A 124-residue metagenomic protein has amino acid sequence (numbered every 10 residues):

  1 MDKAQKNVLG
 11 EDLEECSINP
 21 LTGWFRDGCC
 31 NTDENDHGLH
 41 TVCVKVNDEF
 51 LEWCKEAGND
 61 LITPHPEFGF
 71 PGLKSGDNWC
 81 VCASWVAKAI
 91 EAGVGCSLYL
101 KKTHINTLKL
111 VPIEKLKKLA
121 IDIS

Functional and structural regions predicted by a protein language model:
M1-F50, I113, A120-D122: Extended boundary segments
D48-E52, W85-V86: Short, charged/polar surface micro-motifs in flexible loops or helix N-caps
I62-G69: Short alpha-helix capping/helix-loop boundary micro-motifs
V86-K109: Short, compositionally biased
H104-S124: Glycine- and charge-enriched low-complexity intrinsically disordered segments
